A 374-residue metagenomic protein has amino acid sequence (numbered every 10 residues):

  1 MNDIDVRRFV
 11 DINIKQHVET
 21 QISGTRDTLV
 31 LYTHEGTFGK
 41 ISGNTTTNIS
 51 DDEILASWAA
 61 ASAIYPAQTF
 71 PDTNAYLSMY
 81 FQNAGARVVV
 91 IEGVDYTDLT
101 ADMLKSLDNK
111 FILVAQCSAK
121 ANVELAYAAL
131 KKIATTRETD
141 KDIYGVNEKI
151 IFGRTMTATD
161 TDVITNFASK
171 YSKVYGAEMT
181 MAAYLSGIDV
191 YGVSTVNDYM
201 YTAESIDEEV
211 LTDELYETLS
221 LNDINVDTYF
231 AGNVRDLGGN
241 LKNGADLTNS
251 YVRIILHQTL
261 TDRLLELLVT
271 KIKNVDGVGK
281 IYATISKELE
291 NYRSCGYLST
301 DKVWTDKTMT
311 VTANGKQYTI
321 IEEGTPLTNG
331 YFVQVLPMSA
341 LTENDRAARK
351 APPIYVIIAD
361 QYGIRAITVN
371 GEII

Functional and structural regions predicted by a protein language model:
M1-I151, G232: Small-residue-rich
M1-I49, A56, N233-I374: Structured, hydrophobic secondary-structure cores that serve as assembly/anchoring elements
G39, T45, A101-T270, I281 (+2 more regions): A glycine- and small-residue-enriched flexible loop/hinge signal that marks low-structured segments
D51-V94, D140-D160, Y171-E178, G187 (+1 more regions): Extended, compositionally biased low-complexity polar/Lys-Gly-rich tracts and adjacent boundary/linker regions are
